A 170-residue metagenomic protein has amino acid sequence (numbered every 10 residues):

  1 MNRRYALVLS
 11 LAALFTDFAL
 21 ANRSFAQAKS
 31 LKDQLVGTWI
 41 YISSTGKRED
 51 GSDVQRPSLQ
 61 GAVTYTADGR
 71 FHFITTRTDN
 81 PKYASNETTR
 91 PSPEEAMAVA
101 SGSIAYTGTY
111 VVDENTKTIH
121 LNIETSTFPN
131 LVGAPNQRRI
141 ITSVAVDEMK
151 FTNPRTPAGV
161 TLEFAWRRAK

Functional and structural regions predicted by a protein language model:
R3-L7: N-terminal export leaders
L11-K170: Lipid interaction determinants
